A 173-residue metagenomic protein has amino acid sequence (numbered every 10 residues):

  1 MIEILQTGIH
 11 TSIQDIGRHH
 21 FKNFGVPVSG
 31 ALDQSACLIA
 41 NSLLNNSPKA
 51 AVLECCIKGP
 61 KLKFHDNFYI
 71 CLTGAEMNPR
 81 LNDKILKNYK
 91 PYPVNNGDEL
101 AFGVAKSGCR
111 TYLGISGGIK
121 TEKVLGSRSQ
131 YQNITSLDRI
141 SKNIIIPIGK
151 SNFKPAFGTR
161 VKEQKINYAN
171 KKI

Functional and structural regions predicted by a protein language model:
M1-I173: Conserved "landmark" site that anchors the functional core of diverse proteins
